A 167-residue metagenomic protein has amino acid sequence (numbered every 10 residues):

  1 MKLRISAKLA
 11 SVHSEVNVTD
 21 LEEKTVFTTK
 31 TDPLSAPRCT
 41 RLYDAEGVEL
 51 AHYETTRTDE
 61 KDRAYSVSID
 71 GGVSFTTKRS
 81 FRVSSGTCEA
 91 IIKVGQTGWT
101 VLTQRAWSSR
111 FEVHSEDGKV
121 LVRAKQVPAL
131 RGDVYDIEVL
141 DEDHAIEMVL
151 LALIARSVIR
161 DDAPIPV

Functional and structural regions predicted by a protein language model:
M1-C39, A45-L50, D62, G72-S74 (+1 more regions): Low-complexity or membrane-interfacial segments used for flexible interactions
T56-D62: Short, charge-patterned binding micro-sites
